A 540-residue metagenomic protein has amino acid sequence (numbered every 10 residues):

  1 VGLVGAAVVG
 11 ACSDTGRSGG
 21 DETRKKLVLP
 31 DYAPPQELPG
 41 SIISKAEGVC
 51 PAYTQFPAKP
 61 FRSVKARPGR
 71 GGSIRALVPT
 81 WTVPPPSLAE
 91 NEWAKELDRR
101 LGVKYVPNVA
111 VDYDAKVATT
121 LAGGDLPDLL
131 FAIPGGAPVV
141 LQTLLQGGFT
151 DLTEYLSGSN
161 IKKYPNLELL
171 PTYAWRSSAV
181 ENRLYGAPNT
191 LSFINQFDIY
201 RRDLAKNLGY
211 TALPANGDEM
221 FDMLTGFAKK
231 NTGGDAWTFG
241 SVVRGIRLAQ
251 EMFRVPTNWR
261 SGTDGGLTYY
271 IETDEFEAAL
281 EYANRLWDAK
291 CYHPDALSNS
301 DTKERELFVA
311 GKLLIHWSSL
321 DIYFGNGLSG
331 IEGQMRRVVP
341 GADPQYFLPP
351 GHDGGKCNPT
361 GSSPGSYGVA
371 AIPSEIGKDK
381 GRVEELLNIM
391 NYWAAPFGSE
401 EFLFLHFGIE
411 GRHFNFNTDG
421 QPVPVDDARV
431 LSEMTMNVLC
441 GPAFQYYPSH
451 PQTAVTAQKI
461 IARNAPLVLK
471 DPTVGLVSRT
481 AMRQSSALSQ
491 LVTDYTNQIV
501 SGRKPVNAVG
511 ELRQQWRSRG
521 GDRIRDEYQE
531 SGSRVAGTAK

Functional and structural regions predicted by a protein language model:
V1-D14, I315: N-terminal export signals
Y32, Q36-K59, L141-F197, L248-A283 (+1 more regions): Hinge/lid segment of periplasmic solute-binding proteins
Y53-R62, E384-Q498, R503: Conserved small-residue motifs centered on glycine
G69-V83, V103-N108, L129, R183-Y185 (+2 more regions): Short, well-ordered beta-strand elements
V83-G102, D198-I199, E277-E281: Short, polar/charged alpha-helical segment
E96-N108, D112-P171, D203-A215, K229-T232 (+1 more regions): Extracytoplasmic "Venus flytrap"/periplasmic binding protein-like
Q142, R244-P256, N284-M434: Extracytoplasmic/periplasmic substrate-binding proteins
A179-G245, S261-K303, L307, I372-E400 (+2 more regions): Helix-loop-helix "hinge/cap" segment bordering the ligand-binding cleft or interdomain interface
